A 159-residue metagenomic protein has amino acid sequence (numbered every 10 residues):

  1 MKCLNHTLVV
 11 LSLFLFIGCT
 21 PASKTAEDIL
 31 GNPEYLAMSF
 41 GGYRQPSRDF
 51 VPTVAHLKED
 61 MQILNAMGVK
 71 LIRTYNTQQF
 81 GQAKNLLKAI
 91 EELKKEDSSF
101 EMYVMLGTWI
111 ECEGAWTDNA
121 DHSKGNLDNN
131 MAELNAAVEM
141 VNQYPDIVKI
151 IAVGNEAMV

Functional and structural regions predicted by a protein language model:
M1-L8: Bacterial N-terminal signal peptides that target proteins for export
I17-G18: C-terminal motif of bacterial Sec signal peptides marking the signal peptidase cleavage site
A22-D60: Boundary/entry segment of secreted carbohydrate-active catalytic domains
P46-L64, N130-V141: Short, acidic/polar
H56-F80: Catalytic domains of carbohydrate-active enzymes, especially glycoside hydrolases
K84-V159: Substrate-binding cleft of extracellular glycoside hydrolase catalytic domains
